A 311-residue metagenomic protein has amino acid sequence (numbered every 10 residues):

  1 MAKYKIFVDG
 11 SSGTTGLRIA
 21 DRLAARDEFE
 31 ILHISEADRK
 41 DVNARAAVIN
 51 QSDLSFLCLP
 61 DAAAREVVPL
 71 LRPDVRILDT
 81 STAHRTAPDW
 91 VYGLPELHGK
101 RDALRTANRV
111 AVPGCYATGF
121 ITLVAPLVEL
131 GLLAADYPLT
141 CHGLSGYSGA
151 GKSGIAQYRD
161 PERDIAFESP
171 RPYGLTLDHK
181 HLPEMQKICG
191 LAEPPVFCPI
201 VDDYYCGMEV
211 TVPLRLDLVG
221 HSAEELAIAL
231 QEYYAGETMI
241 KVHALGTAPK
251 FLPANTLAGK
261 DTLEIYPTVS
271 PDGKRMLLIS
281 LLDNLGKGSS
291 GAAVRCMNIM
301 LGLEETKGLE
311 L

Functional and structural regions predicted by a protein language model:
M1-Y173, T268-P271, K307: N-terminal Rossmann-like NAD(P) cofactor-binding subdomain of oxidoreductases, focused on the glycine-rich
D9-A46, Y137-P138, H142-L278: C-terminal substrate-binding/catalytic lobe of Rossmann-fold NAD(P)-dependent oxidoreductases
R18, R22, E66, T122 (+5 more regions): Alpha-helical scaffold segments in soluble metabolic enzymes
T118-I121, H179, G291: A structural signal for well-ordered alpha-helical segments within the folded catalytic domains of diverse enzymes
G119, S222-E225, S289: Short amphipathic alpha-helical segments
P126-L130, R215, C296-L303: Active-site catalytic microenvironments for nucleophilic, acid-base chemistry
T262-L311: NAD(P)-dependent Rossmann-like dehydrogenase/reductase catalytic/cofactor-binding core
